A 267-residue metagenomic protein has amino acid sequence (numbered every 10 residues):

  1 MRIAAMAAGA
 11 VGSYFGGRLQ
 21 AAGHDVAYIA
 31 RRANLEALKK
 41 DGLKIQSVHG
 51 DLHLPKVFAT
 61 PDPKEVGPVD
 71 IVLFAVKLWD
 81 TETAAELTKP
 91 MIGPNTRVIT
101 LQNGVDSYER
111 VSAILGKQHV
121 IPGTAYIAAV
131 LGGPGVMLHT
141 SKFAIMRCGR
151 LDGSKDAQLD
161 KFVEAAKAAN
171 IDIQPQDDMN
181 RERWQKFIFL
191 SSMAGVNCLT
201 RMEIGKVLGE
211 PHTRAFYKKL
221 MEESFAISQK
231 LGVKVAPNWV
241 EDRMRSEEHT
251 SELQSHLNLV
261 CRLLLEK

Functional and structural regions predicted by a protein language model:
M1-S47, D51: NAD(P)+-binding Rossmann beta1-loop-alpha1 motif at the extreme N-terminus of oxidoreductases
A4, A27, R97-I99, I121 (+1 more regions): A structural signal for isolated positions on well-ordered beta-strands in alpha/beta enzyme cores
G17, A21, E86-P90, A113 (+2 more regions): Short, well-ordered alpha-helices that flank and scaffold nucleotide-derived cofactor binding pockets
Y28, A59-T60, C148, L259: Generic preference for hydrophobic
L52-M137: Rossmann-like NAD(P)(H) cofactor-binding subdomain of soluble oxidoreductases
P90-M91, I114-I121, G132-E241: Internal alpha-helical scaffold of NAD(P)-dependent oxidoreductase catalytic cores
W239-E247, S251: Basic, nucleic-acid-binding surfaces and adjacent catalytic neighborhoods in DNA/RNA-processing proteins
E248-K267: Single conserved hydrophobic/aromatic residue that forms the stacking wall/gate of nucleotide- or nucleobase-binding
